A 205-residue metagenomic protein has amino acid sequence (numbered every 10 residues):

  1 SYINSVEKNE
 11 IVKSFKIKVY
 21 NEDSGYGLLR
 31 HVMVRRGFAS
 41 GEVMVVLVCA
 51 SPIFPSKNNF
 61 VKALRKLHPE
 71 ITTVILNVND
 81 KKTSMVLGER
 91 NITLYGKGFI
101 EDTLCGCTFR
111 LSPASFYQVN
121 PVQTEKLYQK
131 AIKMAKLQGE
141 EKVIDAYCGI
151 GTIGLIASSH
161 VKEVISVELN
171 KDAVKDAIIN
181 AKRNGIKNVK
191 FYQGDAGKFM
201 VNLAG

Functional and structural regions predicted by a protein language model:
S1-N21, V34, A39, F54: Extended interfacial segments that mediate partner engagement and assembly in macromolecular machines
K18-Y26, V143: Short helix/loop segment immediately N-terminal to the Walker
D23-M33, K82: Glycine/charge-rich, flexible interdomain linkers and switch-proximal surface loops that mediate coupling
H31-R35, G98-I100: Short beta-strand/turn micro-motifs at beta-sheet edges
V34, G41-A50, T108-S112: Short, aliphatic-rich beta-strand segments
F38-G41, E70: Short flexible coil/turn linkers enriched for glycine and charged/polar residues that connect secondary-structure
S56-N58, K62-G205: Rossmann-like S-adenosyl-L-methionine
